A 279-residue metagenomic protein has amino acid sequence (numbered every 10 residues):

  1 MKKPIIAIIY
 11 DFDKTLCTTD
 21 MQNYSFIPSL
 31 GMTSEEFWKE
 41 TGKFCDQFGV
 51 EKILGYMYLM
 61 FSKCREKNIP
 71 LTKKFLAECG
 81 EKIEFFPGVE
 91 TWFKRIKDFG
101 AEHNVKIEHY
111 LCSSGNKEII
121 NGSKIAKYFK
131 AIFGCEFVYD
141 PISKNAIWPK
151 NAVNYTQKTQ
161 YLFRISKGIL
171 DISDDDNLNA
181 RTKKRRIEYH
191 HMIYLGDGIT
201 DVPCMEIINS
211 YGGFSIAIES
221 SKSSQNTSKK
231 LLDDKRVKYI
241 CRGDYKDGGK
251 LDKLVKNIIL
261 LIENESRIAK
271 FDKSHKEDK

Functional and structural regions predicted by a protein language model:
M1-P141, K238: Alpha-helical substrate-recognition element adjacent to the catalytic core
E84-Y110, S114-K279: C-terminal cap/substrate-recognition subdomain and adjoining C-terminal extension of metal-dependent phosphatase-like
